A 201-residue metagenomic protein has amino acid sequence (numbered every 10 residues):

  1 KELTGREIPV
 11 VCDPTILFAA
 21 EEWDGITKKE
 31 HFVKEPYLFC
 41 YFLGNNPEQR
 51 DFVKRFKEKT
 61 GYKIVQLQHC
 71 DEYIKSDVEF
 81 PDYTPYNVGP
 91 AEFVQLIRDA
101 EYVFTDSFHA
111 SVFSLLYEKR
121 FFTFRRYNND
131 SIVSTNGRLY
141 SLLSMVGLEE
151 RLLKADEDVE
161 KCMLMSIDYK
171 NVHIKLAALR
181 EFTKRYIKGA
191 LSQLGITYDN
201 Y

Functional and structural regions predicted by a protein language model:
K1-Y201: Active-site anion-handling motifs in enzyme catalytic cores
